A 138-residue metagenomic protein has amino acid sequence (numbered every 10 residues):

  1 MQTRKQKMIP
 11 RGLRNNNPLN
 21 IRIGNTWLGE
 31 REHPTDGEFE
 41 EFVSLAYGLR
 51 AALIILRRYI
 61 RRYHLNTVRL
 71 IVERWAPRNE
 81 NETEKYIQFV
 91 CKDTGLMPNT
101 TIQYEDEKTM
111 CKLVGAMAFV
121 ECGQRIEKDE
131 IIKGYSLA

Functional and structural regions predicted by a protein language model:
M1-A138: Cell-wall polysaccharide-cleaving catalytic domain and substrate-binding groove, primarily in peptidoglycan/chitin
